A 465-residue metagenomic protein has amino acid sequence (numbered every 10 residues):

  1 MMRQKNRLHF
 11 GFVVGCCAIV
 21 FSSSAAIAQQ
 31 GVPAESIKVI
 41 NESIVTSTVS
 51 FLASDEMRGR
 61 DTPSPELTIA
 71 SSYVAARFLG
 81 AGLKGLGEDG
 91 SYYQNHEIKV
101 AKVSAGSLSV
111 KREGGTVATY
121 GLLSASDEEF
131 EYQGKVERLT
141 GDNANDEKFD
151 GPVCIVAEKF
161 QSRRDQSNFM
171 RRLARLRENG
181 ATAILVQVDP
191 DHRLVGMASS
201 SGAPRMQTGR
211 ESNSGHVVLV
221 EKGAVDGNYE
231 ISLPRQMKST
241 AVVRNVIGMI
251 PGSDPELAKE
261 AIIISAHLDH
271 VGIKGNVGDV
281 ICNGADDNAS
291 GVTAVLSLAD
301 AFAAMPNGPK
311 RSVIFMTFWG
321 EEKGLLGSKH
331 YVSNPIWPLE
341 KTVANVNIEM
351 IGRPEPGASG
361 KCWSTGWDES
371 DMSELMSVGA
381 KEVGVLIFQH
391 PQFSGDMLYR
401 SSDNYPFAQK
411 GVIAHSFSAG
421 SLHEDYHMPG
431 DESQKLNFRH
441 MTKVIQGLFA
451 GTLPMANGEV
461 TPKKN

Functional and structural regions predicted by a protein language model:
G11-S23: Bacterial N-terminal signal peptides
Q30, A34, V39-P65, A81 (+6 more regions): N-terminal capping segment at the start of a domain
Q30-P33, T116, S124-D146, S199-G284 (+2 more regions): Soluble metallo-hydrolase cores and metallopeptidase-like ectodomains found primarily in the secretory/periplasmic
G31-V39, D55-P65, R138, E158-S167 (+7 more regions): Second-shell loop/turn segments in exported
V39-M57, T62-G85, K102, V153-A157 (+5 more regions): Catalytic-core environment of secreted peptidases
D55-R164: Noncatalytic luminal/extracellular "stalk/propeptide" segments of secretory-pathway proteins
G115, F318-S416, G420-S421: Metal-dependent peptidase/peptidase-like ectodomains
D300, A419, E424-N465: His/Asp/Glu-rich mid-to-C-terminal helical/loop segments that flank catalytic regions of hydrolases
